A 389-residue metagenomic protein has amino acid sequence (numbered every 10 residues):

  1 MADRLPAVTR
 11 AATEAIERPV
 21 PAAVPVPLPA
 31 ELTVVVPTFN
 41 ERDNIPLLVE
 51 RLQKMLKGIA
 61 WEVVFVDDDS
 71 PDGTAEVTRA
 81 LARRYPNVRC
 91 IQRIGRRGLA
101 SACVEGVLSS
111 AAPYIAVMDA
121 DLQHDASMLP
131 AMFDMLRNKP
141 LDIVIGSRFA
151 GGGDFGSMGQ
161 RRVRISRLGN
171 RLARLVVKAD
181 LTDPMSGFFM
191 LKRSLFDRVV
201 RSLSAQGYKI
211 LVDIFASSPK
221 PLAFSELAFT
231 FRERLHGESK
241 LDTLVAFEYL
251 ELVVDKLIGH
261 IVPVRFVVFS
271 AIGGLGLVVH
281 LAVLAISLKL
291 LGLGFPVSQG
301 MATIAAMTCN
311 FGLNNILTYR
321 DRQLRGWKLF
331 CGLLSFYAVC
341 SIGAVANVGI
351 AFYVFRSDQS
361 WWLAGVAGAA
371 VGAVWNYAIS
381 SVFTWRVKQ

Functional and structural regions predicted by a protein language model:
A2-E31, K178, S202-L281, A285 (+3 more regions): Hydrophobic helical membrane-anchoring modules
I16-P21, E41-M55: Short, well-formed alpha-helical segments that are part of the catalytic scaffolds of diverse glycosyltransferases
E31-T33, E62: Cell-envelope/extracellular polymer assembly enzymes that use nucleotide-activated donors
D43-L47, D72-L81: Acidic helix N-cap motif at the loop->helix transition within catalytic regions of sugar-transfer enzymes
W61-V64, A75-S109: Conserved donor nucleotide-binding strand/loop of the catalytic core
D67-E76, L122: A conserved acidic beta->alpha catalytic loop
I91-S109, Y114, A126-Y208, R234-L244 (+1 more regions): Acceptor/aglycone-binding surface of glycosyltransferases and processive sugar-polymer synthases
